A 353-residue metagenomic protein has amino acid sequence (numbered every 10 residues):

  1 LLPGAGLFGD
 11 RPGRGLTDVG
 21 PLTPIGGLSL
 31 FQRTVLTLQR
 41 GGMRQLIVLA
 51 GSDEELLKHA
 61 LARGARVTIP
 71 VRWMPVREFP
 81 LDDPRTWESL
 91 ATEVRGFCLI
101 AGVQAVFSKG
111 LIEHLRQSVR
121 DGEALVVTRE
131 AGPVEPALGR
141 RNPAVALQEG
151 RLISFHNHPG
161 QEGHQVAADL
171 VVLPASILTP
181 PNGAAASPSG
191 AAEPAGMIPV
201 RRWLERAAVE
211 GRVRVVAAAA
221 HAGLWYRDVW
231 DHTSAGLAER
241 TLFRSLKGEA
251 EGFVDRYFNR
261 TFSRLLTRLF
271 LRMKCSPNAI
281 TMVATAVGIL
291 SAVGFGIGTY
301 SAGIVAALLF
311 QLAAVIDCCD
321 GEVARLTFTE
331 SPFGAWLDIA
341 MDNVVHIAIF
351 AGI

Functional and structural regions predicted by a protein language model:
L1-L61, I69-V71: N-terminal glycine-rich phosphate-binding loop and ensuing alpha1 helix
L2-A5, V48-D53, V76-R77, A101-Q104 (+2 more regions): Structural motif
E55-I100, V106-G110: Short phosphate-binding loop-to-helix
L61, R72, V106-A208: Conserved core of the sugar-phosphate nucleotidyltransferase
H156, L246-V283, E322-N343: Interhelical loop and helix-boundary elements at the membrane-water interface of polytopic inner-membrane proteins
G163-L265: Conserved alpha/beta core of the MobA/IspD/sugar-nucleotide pyrophosphorylase nucleotidyltransferase superfamily
P277-F333: Membrane-embedded alpha-helical segments that form the functional core of polytopic membrane enzymes, especially those
A284-G288, D342-A351: Core segments of transmembrane alpha-helices that mediate helix-helix packing or line hydrophobic substrate/ligand
